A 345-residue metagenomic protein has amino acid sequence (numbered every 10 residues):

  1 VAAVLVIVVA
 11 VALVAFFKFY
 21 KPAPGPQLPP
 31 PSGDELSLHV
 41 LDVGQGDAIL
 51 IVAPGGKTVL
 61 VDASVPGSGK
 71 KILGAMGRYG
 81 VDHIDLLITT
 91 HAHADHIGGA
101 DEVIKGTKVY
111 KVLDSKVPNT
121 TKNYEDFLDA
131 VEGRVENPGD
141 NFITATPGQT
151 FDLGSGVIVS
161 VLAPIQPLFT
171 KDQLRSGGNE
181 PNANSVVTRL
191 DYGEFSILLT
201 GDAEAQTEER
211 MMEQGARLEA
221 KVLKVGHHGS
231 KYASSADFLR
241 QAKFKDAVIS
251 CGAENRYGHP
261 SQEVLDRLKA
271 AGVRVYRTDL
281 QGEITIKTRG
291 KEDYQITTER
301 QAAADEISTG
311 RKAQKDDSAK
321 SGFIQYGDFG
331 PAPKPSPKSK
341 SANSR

Functional and structural regions predicted by a protein language model:
A2-R345: Non-globular, low-confidence helical/coil segments that flank catalytic cores
